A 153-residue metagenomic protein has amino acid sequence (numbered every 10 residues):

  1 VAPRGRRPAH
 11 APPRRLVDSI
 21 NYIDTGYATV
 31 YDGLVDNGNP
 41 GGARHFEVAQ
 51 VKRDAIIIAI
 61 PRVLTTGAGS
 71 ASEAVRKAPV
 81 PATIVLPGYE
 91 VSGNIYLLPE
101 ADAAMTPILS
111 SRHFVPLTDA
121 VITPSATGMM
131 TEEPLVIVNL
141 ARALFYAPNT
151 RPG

Functional and structural regions predicted by a protein language model:
V1-G153: Conserved RNA-binding domains used in RNP assembly and mRNA/RNA metabolism
